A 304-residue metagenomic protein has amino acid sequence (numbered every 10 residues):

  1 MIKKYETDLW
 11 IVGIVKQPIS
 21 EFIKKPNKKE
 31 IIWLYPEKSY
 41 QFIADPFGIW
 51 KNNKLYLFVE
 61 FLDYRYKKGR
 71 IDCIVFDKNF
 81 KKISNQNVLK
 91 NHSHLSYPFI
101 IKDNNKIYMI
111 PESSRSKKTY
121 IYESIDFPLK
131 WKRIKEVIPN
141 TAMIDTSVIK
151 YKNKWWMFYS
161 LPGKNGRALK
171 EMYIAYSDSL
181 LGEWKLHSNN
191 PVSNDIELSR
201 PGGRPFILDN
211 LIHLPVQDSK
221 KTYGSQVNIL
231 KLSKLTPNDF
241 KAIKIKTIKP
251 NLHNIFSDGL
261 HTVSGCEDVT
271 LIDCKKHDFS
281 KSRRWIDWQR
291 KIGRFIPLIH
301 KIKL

Functional and structural regions predicted by a protein language model:
M1-L304: Carbohydrate-active catalytic/glycan-binding domains of CAZyme proteins, especially the secreted or lumenal ectodomains
